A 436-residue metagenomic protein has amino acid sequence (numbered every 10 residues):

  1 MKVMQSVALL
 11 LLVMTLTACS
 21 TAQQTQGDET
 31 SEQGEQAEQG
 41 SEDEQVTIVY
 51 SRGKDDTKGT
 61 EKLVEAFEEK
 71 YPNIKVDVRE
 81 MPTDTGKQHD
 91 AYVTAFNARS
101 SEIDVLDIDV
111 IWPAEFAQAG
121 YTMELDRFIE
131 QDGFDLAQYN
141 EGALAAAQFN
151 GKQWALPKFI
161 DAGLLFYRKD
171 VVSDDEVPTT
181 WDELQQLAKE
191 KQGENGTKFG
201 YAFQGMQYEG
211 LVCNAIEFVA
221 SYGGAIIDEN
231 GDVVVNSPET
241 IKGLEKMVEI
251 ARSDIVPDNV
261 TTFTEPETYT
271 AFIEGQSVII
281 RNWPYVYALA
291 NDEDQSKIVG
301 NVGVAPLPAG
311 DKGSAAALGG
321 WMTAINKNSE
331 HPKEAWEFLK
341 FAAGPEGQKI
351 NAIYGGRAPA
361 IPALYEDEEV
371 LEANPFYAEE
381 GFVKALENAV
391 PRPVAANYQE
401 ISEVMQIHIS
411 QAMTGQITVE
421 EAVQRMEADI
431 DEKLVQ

Functional and structural regions predicted by a protein language model:
K2-Q24: Sec-dependent N-terminal signal peptides of Gram-positive bacterial secreted proteins and lipoproteins
C19-Y121, E130-A137, S296, A309-K312 (+6 more regions): Conserved N-terminal structural module of periplasmic/extracytoplasmic solute-binding proteins
S51-G53, K62-V64, M81, E245-H331: Extracytoplasmic/periplasmic substrate-binding proteins
G59, N195-G196, A251-R252, L339-P362: Periplasmic-binding protein-like
E69, K75-D77, I129-D132, A145-I216 (+4 more regions): Helix-loop-helix "hinge/cap" segment bordering the ligand-binding cleft or interdomain interface
T94-A95, S101-D104, D132-D170, F199 (+4 more regions): A structural signal for short loop-to-beta-strand junctions that line the ligand-binding cleft of periplasmic/secreted
D126-Y139, V177, A202-M206, Y222-K242 (+4 more regions): Short, solvent-exposed loop/beta-turn-alpha elements that line the ligand-binding surface or hinge of extracytoplasmic
G142, G300-P306, I353-V404, Q411: Long, aromatic- and glycine/proline-rich binding clefts that accommodate carbohydrate-like moieties
